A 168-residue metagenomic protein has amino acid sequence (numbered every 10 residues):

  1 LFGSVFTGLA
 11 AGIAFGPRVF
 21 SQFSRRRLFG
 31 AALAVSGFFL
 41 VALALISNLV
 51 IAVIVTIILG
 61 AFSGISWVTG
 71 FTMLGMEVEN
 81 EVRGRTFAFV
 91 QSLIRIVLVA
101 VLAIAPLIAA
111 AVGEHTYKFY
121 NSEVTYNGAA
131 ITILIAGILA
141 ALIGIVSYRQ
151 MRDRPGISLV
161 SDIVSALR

Functional and structural regions predicted by a protein language model:
L1-L167: C-terminal transmembrane bundle of multi-pass solute transporters/carriers
